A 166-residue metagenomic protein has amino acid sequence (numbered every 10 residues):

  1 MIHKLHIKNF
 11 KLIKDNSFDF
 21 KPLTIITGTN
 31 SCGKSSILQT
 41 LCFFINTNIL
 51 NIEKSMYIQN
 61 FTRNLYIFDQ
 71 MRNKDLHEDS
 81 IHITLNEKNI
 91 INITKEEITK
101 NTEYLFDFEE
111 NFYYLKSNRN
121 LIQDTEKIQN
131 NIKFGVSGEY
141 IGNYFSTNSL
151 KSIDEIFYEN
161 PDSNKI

Functional and structural regions predicted by a protein language model:
M1-F43: Pre-Walker A-like glycine/lysine-rich segment at the N-terminus of P-loop NTPase domains
T47-I166: Phosphate-coordinating catalytic segments in nucleotide- and nucleic-acid-processing enzymes
